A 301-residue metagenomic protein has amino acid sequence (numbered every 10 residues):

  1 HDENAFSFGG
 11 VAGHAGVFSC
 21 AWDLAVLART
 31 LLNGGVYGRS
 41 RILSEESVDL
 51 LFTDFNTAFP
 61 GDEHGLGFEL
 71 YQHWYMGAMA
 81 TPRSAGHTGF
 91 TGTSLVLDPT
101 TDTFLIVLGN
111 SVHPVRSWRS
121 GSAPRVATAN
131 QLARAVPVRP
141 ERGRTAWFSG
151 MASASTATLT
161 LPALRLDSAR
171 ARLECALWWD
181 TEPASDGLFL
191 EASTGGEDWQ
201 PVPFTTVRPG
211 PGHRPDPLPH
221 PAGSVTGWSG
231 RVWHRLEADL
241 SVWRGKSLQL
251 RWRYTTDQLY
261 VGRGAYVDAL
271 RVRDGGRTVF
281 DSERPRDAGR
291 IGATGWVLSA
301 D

Functional and structural regions predicted by a protein language model:
H1-D2, F55-D98: Short, Gly/Ser/Thr-enriched beta-strand-loop segments that form substrate-interacting elements of hydrolase/peptidase
H1-G61: Penicillin-binding protein/beta-lactamase superfamily catalytic region
V17, D23-L24, L31, T57-A58 (+4 more regions): Solvent-exposed loop/turn segments at secondary-structure junctions within structured extracellular/periplasmic domains
R29, G67, E174: Cytochrome P450 C-terminal heme-thiolate binding region
T53-E63, P183-A184, Q258-Y260: Secretory-pathway/luminal and periplasmic proteins that interact with or process carbohydrate-rich
A78-R83, T91-S94, T100-T101, G109-D301: Beta-sandwich/jellyroll recognition modules and their flexible linkers
